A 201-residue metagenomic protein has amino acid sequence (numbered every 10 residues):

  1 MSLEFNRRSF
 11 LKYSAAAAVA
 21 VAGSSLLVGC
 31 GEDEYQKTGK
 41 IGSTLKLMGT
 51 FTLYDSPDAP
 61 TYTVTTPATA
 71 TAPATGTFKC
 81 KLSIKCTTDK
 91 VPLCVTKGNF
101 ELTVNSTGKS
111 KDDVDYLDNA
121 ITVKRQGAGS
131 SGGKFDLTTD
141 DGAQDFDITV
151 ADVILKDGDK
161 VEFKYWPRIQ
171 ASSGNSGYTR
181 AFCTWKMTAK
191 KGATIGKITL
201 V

Functional and structural regions predicted by a protein language model:
M1-A18: N-terminal secretory signal peptides and thylakoid transit peptides that target proteins across membranes
V28-G29: C-terminal motif of bacterial Sec signal peptides marking the signal peptidase cleavage site
E34-F78, C94-T96, D115-A120, R125-G129: Conserved functional micro-motifs across diverse proteins
L82-I84: Short, well-ordered beta-strand segments enriched in hydrophobic/aromatic residues
C86-K90: Short amphipathic, basic-aromatic surface patches that mediate peripheral association with negatively charged
V95-T107: Short acidic, flexible loop segments centered on an aromatic residue
K124-S173: Short, solvent-exposed, Trp/other aromatic-anchored flexible loops in extracytoplasmic proteins
Y178-T199: Short beta-strand elements
